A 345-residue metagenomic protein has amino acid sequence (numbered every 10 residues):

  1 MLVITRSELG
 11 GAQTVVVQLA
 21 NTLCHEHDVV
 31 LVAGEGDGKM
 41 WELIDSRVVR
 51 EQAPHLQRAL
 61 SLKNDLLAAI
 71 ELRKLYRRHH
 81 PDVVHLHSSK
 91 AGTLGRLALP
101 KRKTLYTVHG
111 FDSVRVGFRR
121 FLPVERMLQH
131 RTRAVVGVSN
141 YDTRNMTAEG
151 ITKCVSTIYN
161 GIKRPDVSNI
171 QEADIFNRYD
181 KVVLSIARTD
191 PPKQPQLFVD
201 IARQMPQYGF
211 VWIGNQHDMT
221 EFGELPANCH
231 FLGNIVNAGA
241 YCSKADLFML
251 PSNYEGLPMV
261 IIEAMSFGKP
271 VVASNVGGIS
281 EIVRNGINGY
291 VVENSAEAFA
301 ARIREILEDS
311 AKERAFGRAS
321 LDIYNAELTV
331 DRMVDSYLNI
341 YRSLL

Functional and structural regions predicted by a protein language model:
L2-L66, N145-T147, V155-T157, Q216-D218: N-terminal strand-loop element at the rim of the active site of nucleotide-sugar-dependent glycosyltransferases
G10-Q18, K90, K181, S185-Q204 (+1 more regions): A conserved mid-protein helix/loop that constitutes part of the nucleotide-sugar donor-binding site
L60-K63, V116, T147-A148, T157-Y179: Acidic anion/phosphate-binding donor-loop and adjacent secondary structure in glycosyltransferase catalytic cores
L86-G92, V108: Short His-centered aromatic/hydrophobic patch
N234, N253: Aromatic "clamp/platform" in nucleotide-sugar-dependent glycosyltransferases that forms part of the donor/acceptor
P270-A273, V283: Short hydrophobic beta-strand element within catalytic cores of glycosyltransferases and related nucleotide-activated
N285-G286, Y290-A296, E305-A311: Conserved acidic donor-binding segment of nucleotide-sugar-dependent glycosyltransferases
A298, E305, K312-E327, M333-N339: A short, well-ordered alpha-helix in the C-terminal region of glycosyltransferases
